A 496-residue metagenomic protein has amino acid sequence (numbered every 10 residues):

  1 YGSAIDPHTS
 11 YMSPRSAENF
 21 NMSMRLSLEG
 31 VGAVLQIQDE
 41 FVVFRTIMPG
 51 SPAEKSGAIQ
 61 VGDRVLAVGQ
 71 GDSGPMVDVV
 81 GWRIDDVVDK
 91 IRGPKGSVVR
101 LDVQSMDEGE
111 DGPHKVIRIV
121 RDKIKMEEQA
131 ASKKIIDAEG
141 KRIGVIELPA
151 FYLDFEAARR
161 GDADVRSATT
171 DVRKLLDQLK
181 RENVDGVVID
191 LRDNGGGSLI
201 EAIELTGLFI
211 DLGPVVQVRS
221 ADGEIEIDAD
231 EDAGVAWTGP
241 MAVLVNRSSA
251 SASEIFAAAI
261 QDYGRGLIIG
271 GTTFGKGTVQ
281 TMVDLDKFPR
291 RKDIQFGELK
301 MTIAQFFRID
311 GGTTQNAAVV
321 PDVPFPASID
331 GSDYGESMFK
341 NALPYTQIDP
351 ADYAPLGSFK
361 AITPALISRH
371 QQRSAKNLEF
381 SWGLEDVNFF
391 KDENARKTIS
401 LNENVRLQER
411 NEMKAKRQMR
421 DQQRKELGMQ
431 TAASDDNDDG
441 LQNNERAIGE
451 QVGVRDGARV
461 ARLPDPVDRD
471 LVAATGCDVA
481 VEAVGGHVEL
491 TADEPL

Functional and structural regions predicted by a protein language model:
Y1-D6, M22: Non-catalytic accessory/assembly modules
S10-G30, V34-V61, L66-R290, Q305: Cleft-lining beta-strand/loop regions that shape enzyme active-site pockets
E29, P113-K115, R142, Q295-T302 (+2 more regions): A generic structural signal for well-ordered coil/turn residues at beta-strand boundaries that shape enzyme active-site
A233-W237, R290-D293, T346-Y353: A general structural signal for short secondary-structure boundary/capping elements
G264, I269-G271, G275-Y334: Polar, glycine-rich mid-to-C-terminal structural blocks that act as macromolecule-binding/assembly scaffolds
I309, T313-R462, R469, A474 (+1 more regions): Conserved functional hotspot residues or short segments at active or partner-binding sites across diverse domains
V460, V467, V472, V479-V484 (+1 more regions): Hydrophobic alpha-helical signal/anchor motif
H487-P495: Polybasic, low-complexity intrinsically disordered segments
